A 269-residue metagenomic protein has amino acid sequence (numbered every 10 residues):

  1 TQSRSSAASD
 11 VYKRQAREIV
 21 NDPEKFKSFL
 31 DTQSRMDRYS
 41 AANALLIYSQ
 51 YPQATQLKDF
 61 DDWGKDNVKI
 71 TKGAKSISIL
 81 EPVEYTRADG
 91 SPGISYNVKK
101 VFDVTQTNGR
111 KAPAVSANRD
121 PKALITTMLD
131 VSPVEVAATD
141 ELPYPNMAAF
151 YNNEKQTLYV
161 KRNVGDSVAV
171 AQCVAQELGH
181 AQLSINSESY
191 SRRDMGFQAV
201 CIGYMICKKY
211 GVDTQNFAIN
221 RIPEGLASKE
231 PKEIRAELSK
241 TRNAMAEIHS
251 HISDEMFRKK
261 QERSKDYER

Functional and structural regions predicted by a protein language model:
S3: Cationic, low-complexity basic patches in intrinsically disordered or flexible, solvent-exposed regions
S6-R269: N-terminal accessory/interface modules of nucleic-acid-binding and processing proteins
